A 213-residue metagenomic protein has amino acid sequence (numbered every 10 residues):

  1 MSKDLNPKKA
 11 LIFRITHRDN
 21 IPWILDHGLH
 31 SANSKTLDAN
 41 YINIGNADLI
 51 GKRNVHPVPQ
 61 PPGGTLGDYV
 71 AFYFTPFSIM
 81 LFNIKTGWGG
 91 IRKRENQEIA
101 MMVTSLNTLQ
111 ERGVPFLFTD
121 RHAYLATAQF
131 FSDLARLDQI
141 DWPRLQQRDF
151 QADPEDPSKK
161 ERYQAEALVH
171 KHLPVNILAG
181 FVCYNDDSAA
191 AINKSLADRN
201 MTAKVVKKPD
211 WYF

Functional and structural regions predicted by a protein language model:
M1-Y73, S78-F213: Active-site-proximal loop/hinge segments that shape catalytic or ion-binding/gating pockets
